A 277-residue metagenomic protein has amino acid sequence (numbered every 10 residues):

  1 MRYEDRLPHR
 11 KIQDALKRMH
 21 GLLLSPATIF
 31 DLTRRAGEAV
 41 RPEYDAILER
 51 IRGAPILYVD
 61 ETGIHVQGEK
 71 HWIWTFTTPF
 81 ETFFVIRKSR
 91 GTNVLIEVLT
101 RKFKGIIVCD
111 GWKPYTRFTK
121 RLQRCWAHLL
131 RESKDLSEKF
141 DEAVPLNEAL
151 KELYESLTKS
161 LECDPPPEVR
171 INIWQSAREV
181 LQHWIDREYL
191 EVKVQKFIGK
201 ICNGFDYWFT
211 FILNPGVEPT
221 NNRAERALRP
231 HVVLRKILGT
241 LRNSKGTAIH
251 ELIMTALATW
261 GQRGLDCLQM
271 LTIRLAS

Functional and structural regions predicted by a protein language model:
M1-S277: Catalytic center-proximal scaffold of phosphoryl-transfer enzymes
